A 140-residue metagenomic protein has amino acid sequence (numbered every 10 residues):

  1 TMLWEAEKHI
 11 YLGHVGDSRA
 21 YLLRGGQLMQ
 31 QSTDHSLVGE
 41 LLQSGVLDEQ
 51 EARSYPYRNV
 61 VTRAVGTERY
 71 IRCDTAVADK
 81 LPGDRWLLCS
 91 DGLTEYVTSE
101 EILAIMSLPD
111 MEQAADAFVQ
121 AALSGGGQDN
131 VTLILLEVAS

Functional and structural regions predicted by a protein language model:
T1, S32, S36, T62 (+2 more regions): Ser/Thr-centric signal marking residues that sit in or immediately flank functional binding/regulatory motifs
T1-W4, I10-H14, R19-L23, V131-E137: Short beta-strand scaffold segments in enzyme catalytic cores
L3-E5, G13-H14, L22, R53-Y55 (+2 more regions): Solvent-exposed alpha-helices and their adjacent loops that cap or buttress functional pockets in soluble metabolic
V15-G16, T33-D34, I102: Residue-level structural signal for beta-strand termini and adjacent loop
L22-G25, E40-Q43, S99: A short, polar/proline- and glycine-enriched secondary-structure boundary/capping micro-motif
Q27-Q30: Predominantly a core beta-strand signature of beta-propeller blades across repeat-based propeller domains
T33-P82: Conserved, helical-rich catalytic subdomain that frames metal- and/or nucleotide-binding sites in enzyme alpha/beta
R63-C89, L93-S140: C-terminal catalytic subdomain
